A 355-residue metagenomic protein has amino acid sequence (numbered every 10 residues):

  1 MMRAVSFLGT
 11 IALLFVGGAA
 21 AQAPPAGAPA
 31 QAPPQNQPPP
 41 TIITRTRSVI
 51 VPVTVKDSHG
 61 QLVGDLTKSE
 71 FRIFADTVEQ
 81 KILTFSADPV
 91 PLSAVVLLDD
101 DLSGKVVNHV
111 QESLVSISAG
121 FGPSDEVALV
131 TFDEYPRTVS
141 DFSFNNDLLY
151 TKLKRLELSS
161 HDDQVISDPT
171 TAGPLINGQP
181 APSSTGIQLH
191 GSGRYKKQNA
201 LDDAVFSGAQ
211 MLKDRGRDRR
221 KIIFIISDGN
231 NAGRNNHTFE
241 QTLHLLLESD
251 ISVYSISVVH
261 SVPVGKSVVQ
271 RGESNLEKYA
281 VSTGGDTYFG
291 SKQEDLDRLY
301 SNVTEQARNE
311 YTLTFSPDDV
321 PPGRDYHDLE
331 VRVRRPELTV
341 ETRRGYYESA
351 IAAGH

Functional and structural regions predicted by a protein language model:
M1-V5: Positively charged n-region of N-terminal signal peptides that target proteins for export
S6-G18: Bacterial N-terminal signal peptides
A20-H355: Scaffold/interface architecture of coatomer-like assemblies
